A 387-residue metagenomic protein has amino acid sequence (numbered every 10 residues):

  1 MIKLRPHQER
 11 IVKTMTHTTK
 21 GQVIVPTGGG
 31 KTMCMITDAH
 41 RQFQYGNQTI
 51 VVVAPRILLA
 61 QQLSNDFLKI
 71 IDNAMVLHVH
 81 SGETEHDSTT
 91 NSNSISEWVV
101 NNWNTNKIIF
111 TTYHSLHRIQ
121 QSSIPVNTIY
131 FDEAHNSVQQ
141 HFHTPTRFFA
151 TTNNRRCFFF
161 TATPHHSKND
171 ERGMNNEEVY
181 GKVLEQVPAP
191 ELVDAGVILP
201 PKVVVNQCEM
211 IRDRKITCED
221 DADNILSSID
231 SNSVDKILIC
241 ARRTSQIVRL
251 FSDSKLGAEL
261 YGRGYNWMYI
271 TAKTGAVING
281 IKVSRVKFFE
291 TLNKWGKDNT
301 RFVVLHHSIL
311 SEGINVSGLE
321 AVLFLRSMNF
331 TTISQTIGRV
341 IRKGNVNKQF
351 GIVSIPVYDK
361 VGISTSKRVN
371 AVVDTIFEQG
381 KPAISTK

Functional and structural regions predicted by a protein language model:
M1-I24: Conserved pre-motif I regulatory segment
T18-D38: Walker A/P-loop
T32-T37, F43-K69, R242-V248: Conserved Walker A/P-loop ATP-binding site and its immediately adjacent core in helicase/helicase-like ATPase domains
L58-N91, A258-E259: Conserved helix-turn-beta segment of the N-terminal RecA-like "Helicase ATP-binding" lobe in SF1/SF2 helicases
S96-R147, H306-S308: Conserved RecA-like ASCE ATPase "motif II neighborhood" in helicase/translocase motors
H135-N136, A272-S385: Conserved RecA-like P-loop NTPase helicase motor core
N136-I198: Post-DEXD/H (motif II) to motif III coupling segment of the RecA-like Helicase ATP-binding lobe
K182-V248, D253-S254: Conserved interdomain linker/interface between the two RecA-like ATPase lobes of SF2 helicase motors
